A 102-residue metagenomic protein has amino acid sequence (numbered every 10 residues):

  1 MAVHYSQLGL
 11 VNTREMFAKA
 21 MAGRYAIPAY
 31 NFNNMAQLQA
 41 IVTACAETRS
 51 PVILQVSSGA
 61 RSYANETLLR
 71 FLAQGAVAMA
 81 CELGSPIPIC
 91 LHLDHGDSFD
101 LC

Functional and structural regions predicted by a protein language model:
M1-P28: N-terminal amphipathic alpha-helix/helix-capping segment at the start of soluble metabolic enzymes
A2-V3, R24-A26, Q55-L68: Glycine-rich tight-turn/loop motif centered on a GG-T
S6-L10, F32-N34, L69-R70: A short linear-motif detector with a strong N-terminal bias
E15, A40, D100: Short Gly/charged-rich anion-binding patches and loops
A18-A22, T43-S50, Q74-E82: Generic secondary-structure signature for well-ordered alpha-helical cores
I27-N31, V52-V56, I87-H95: Hydrophobic faces of well-ordered beta-strands that scaffold small-molecule active sites in alpha/beta enzyme cores
N33-N65: N-terminal low-complexity or amphipathic/hydrophobic leaders
Q37, A60-C102: N-terminal active-site wall of soluble small-molecule enzyme domains
